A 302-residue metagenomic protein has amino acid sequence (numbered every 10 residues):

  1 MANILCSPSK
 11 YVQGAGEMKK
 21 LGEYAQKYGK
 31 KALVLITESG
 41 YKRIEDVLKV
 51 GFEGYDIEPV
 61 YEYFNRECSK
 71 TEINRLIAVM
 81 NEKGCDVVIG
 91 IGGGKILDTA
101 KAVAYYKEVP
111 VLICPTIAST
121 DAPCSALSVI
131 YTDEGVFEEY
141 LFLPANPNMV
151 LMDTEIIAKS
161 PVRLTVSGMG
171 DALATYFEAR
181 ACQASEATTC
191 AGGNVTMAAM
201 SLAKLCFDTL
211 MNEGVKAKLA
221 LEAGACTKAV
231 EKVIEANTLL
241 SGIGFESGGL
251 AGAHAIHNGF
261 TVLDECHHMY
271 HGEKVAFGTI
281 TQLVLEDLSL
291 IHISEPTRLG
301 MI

Functional and structural regions predicted by a protein language model:
M1-V87: ATP/NTP phosphate-donor binding region
S9, Y105-A198: A glycine/threonine-rich phosphate-anchoring loop and its flanking beta-alpha core in nucleotide/phosphate-binding
K10, K31-L33, P59, D86-I89 (+4 more regions): Structural motif
M18, Y41-E45, K70, K95-A102 (+2 more regions): Short glycine/serine/threonine-rich phosphate/pyrophosphate-binding segments that cradle anionic phosphate groups
M80-T116: A short, small-residue-rich loop immediately preceding and capping a beta-strand
C190-L290, S294: Active-site segments that bind and position negatively charged phosphate/pyrophosphate groups
E295-T297, I302: Positively charged, low-complexity/disordered segments
